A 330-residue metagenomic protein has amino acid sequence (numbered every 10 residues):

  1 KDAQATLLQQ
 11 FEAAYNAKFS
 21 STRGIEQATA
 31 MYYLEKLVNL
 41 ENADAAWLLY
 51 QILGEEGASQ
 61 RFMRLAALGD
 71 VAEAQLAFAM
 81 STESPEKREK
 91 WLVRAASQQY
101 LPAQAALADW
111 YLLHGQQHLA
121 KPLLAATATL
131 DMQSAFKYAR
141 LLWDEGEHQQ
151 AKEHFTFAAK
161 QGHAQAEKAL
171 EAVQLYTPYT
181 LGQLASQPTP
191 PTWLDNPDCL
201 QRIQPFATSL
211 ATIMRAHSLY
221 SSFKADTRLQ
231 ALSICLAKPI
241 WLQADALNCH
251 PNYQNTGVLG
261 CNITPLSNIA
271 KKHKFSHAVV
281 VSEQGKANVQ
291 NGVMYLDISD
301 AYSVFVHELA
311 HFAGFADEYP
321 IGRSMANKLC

Functional and structural regions predicted by a protein language model:
A3-T6, K18-S20, N39-D44, G54 (+4 more regions): Short helix-capping/linker turns of helical repeat alpha-solenoids
A30, A58-S59, R88, A120 (+1 more regions): Single-residue signature of alpha-solenoid repeat helices
W143, K152-F155, E167-I269: Propeptide-to-catalytic entry region of secreted or membrane-anchored zinc metalloproteases
L247-D300: Active-site scaffold of zinc-dependent metalloenzymes
N291-A301, V306, H311-C330: The catalytic-center signature of Zn2+-dependent metalloproteases
